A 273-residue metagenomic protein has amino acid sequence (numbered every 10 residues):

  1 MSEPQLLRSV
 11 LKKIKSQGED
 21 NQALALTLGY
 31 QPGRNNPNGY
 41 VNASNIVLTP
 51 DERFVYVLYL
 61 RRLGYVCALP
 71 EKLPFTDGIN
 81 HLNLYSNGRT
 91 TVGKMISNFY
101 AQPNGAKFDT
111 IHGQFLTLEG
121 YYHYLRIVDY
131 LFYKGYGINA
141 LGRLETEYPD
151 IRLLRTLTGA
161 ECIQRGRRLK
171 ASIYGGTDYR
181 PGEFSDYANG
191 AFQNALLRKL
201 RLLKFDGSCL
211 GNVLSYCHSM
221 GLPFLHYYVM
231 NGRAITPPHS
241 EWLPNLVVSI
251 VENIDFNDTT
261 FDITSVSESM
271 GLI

Functional and structural regions predicted by a protein language model:
M1-E3, G29, L60-L63: Defense-system signaling and execution modules centered on TIR/cGAS-STING-like, death/scaffold domains and their
M1-G18: A short, Lys/Arg-rich alpha-helix, primarily the initiator
N21: Helix-turn-helix DNA-binding elements, focusing on the entry/boundary residues of the two helices that contact DNA
L24-A25: Short alpha-helical "recognition helix" segments of helix-turn-helix
G29-T49: Recognition helix of helix-turn-helix/homeodomain-like DNA-binding domains that insert into the DNA major groove
I46-C67: DNA major-groove recognition helix of helix-turn-helix/homeodomain DNA-binding modules
R62-I273: Charged, low-complexity intrinsically disordered segments
